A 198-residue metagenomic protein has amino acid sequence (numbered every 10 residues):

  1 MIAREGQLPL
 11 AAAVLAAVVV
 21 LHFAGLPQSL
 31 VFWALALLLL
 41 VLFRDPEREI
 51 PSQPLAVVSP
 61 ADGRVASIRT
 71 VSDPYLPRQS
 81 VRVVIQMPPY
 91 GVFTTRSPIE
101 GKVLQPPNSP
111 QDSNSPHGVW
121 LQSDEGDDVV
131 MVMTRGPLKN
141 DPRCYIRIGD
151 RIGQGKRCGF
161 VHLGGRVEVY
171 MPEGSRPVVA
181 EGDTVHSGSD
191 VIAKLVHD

Functional and structural regions predicted by a protein language model:
M1-D198: Contiguous, well-folded functional domains in the mature portion of proteins
